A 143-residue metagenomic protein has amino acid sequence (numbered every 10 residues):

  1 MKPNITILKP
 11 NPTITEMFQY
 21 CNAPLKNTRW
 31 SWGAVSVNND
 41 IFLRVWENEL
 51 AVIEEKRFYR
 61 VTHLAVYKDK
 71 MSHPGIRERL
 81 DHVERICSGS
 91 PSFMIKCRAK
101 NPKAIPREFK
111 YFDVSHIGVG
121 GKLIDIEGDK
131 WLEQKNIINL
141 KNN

Functional and structural regions predicted by a protein language model:
M1-N142: Short helix-coil boundary/hinge micro-motifs
